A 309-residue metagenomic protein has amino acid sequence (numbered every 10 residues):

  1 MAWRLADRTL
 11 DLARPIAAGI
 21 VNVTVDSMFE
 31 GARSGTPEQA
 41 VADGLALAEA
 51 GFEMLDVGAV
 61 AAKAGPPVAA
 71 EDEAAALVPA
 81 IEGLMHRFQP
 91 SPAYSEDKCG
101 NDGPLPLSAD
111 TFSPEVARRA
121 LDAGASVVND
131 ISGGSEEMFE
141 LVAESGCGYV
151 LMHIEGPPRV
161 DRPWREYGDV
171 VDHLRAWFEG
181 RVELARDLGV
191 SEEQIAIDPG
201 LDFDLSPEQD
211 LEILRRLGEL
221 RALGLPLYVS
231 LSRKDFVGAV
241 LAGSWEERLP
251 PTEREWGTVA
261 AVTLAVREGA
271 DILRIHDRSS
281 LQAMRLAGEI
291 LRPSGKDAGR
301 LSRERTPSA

Functional and structural regions predicted by a protein language model:
L5-A6, L12, S27-D43, A62-M85 (+5 more regions): Active-site-adjacent loop and "lid" segments of alpha/beta metabolic enzymes
A42-G58, E268: Catalytic domains of carbohydrate-active enzymes, especially glycoside hydrolases
L45-E49, R87-F88, R181-Q194: Phosphate/pyrophosphate-binding loops at sites that engage ATP/ADP/AMP, CoA/4′-phosphopantetheine, polyphosphate
L47, L55, V128, I195 (+1 more regions): Hydrophobic residues within beta-strands of alpha/beta enzymes
V57-V60, D198-L201: Glycine-rich beta-strand-to-loop/alpha-helix junction loops that act as flexible
H86, Y94-D97, N101: Intrinsic-disorder-associated, low-complexity terminal segments enriched in Asp/Asn/His/Tyr and depleted of Lys/Arg
P92-A93, T306: Intrinsic disorder/low-complexity segments
